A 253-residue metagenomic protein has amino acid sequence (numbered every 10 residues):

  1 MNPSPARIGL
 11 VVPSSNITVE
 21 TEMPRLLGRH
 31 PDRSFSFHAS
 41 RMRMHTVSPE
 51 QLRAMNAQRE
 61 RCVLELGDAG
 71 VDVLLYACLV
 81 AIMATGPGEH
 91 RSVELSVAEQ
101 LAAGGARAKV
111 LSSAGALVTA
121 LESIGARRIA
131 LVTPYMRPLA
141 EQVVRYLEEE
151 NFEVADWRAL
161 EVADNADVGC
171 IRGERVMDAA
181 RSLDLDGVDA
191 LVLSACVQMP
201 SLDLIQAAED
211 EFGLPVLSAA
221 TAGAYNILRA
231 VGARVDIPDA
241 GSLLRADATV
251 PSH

Functional and structural regions predicted by a protein language model:
M1-R61, Y135-R172: N-terminal glycine-rich anion-binding loop in soluble enzyme alpha/beta folds
A6, R33-F35, K109-L121, A126 (+3 more regions): Hydrophobic structural segments
G9, V71-A77, A130-V132, V188-C196: Periplasmic-binding protein-like
E60-L64, R172-D184, P200-I205: A short, acidic, amphipathic alpha-helical segment used as a generic capping/interface helix at domain edges
V63-G115: Glycine/small-residue-rich loop that forms an oxyanion/phosphate-binding "nest" at active or ligand-binding sites
V93, V97-A163, G241, R245-T249: Conserved beta-alpha
S182-V192, M199-P215: Active-site/ligand-binding-proximal alpha/beta "capping" segment
S218-H253: C-terminal functional extensions of proteins
